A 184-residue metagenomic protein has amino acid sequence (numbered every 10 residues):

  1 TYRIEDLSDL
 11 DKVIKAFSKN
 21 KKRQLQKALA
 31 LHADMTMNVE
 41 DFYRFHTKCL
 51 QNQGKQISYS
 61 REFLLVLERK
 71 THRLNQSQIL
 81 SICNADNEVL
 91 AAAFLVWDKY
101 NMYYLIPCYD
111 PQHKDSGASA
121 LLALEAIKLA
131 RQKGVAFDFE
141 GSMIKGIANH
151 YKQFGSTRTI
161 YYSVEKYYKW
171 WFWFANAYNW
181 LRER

Functional and structural regions predicted by a protein language model:
T1-K114: A conserved beta-strand-loop-helix scaffold within acyl/acetyltransferase catalytic domains
T1-L31, G141-R184: Terminal substrate-recognition subdomain of acyl/acetyltransferases
L65-N176: Aromatic (often tryptophan-rich) hydrophobic motifs at membrane interfaces
